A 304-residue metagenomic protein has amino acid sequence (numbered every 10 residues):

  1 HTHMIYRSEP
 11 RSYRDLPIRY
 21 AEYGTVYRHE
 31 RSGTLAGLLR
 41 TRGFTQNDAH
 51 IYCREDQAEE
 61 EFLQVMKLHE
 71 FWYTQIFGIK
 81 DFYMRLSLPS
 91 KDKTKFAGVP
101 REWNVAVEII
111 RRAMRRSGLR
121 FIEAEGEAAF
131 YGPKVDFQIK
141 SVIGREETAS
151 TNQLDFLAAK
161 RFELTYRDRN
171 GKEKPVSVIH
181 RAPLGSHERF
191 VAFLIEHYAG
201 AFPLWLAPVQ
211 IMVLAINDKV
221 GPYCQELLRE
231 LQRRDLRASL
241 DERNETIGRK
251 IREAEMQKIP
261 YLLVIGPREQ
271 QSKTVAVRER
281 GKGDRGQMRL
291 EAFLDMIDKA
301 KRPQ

Functional and structural regions predicted by a protein language model:
H1-Q304: NTP/phosphate- and nucleic-acid-binding module
